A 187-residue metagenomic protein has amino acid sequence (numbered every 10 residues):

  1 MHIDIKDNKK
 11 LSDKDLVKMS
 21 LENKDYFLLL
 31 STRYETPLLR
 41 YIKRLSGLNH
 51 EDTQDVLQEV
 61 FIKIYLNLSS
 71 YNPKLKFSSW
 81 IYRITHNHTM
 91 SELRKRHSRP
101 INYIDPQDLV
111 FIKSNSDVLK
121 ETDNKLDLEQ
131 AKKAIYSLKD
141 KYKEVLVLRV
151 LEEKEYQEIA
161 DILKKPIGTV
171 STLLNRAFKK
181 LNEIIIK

Functional and structural regions predicted by a protein language model:
K10, S91, R99-L128: Internal acidic/polar
V17-R40: A short, charge-rich alpha-helical start-of-domain segment used by transcription regulators
S31, L39, H50-N67: Conserved RNAP core-binding helix
N49, E155, K164-T169: Helix-turn-helix DNA-binding motif, specifically the short coil turn and the N-cap/start of the second
D55-I62, L75-N87: Structural recognition of an alpha-helix C-terminal capping motif at a helix-to-coil junction
S70, R83-Y103: Arg/Lys-rich amphipathic alpha helix in sigma70-family domain 2
R94, K143, F178-K187: Short, Lys/Arg-enriched C-terminal cap helix and immediately downstream tail that follows
V145-R149: A short pre-motif secondary-structure segment
